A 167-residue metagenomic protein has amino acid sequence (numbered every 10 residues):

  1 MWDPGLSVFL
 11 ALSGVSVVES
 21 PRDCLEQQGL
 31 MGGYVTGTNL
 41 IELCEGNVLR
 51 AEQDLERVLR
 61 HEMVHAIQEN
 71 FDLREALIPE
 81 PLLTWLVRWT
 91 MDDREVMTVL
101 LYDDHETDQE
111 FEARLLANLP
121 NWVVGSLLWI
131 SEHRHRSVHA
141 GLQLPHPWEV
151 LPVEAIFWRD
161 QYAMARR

Functional and structural regions predicted by a protein language model:
M1-G14, I41, E45-E52, M63: Long, contiguous secondary-structure blocks with strong helical propensity
W2-G5, L12-V18, D23-G29, A76-R167: Metalloprotease/metallohydrolase-associated module, dominated by Zn2+-dependent proteases
R22-E56, E69-N70: Active-site scaffold of zinc-dependent metalloenzymes
Y34, R60, V64, Q109: Single, functionally critical "micro-switch" positions that shape active/binding sites and transmembrane helices
L49-V58, D103-F111: Soluble non-cytosolic domains of exported or imported proteins
E56, R60, V64, R114-N118: Non-transmembrane alpha-helical segments in soluble domains of secreted/periplasmic/extracellular proteins
L59, M63-A66, H133, L144: Intrinsically disordered, low-complexity regions enriched for glutamine and histidine
M63-P81: Catalytic Zn2+-binding segment of zinc metalloproteases
